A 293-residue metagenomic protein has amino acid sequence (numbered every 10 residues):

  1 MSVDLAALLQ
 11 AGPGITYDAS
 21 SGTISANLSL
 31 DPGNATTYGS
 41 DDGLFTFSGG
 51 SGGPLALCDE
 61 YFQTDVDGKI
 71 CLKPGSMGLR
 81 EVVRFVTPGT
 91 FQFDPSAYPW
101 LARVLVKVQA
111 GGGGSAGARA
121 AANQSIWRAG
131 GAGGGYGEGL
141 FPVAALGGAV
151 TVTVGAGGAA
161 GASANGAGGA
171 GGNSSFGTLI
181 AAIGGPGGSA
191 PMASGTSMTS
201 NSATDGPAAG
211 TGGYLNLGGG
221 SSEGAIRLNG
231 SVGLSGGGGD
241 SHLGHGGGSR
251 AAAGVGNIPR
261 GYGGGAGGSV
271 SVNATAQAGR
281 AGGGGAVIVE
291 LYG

Functional and structural regions predicted by a protein language model:
M1-P74: Surface-exposed, low-helix, low-complexity loop/repeat segments of extracellular attachment proteins
L9-G12, P32, A56-L57, A167-N173 (+2 more regions): A short, compositionally biased
S25-L28, G53-P54, N257-S271: Right-handed beta-helix
Y61-Q63, G68-C71, L105-K107, P259-G263 (+1 more regions): Short hydrophobic/aromatic-rich beta-strand motifs
P74-T90: Solvent-exposed, flexible loop/coil segments flanking beta-strands in beta-rich domains
T87-Q92, Y98, L105-G177, G267-V289: Glycine-rich strand-loop-strand elements at beta-sheet edges
I180-N257: Acidic, glycine-rich loop-and-strand cores that form catalytic or ligand-binding grooves in diverse globular domains
L291-G293: Ser/Thr/Pro-rich, low-complexity mucin-like regions that serve as glycosylated stalks/linkers or repetitive adhesive
